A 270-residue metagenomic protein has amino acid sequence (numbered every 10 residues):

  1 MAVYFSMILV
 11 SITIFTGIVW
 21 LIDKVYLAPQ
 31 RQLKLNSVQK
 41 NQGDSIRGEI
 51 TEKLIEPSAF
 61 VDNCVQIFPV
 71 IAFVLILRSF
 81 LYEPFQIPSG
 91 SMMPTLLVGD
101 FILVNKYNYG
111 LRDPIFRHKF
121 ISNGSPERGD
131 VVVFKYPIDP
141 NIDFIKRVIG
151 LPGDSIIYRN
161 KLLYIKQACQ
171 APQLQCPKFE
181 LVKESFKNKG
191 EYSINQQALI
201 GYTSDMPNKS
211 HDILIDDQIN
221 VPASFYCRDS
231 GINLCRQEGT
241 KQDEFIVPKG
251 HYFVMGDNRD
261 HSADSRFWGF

Functional and structural regions predicted by a protein language model:
A2-Q30, V38, D44-F60, L97-F270: Soluble "head" domains of membrane/secretory-pathway proteins
F15-I22, A28, V70-V74, R78 (+1 more regions): Alpha-helical transmembrane segments of polytopic integral membrane proteins, especially the permease/helical cores
L27-N36, E83, I87: Transmembrane helix-loop junctions in multipass membrane proteins, especially transporters and channels
S45-Y82: Internal/C-terminal transmembrane anchor helices
S79, S89-S91, S262-S265: Short linear Ser/Thr-Pro motifs
F80, P94, S125: Histidine-centered copper-binding motifs that mark active-site loops of extracellular/periplasmic copper enzymes
E83-D100: Alpha-helical transmembrane signal-anchor/signal-peptide segments
